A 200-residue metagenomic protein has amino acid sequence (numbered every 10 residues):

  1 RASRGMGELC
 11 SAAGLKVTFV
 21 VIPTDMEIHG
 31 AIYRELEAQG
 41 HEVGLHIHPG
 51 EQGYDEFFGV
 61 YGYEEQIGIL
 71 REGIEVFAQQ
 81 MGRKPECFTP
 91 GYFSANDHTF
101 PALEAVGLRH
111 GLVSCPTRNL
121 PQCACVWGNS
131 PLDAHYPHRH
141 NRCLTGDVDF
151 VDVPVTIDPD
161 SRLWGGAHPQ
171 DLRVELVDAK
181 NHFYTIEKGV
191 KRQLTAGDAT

Functional and structural regions predicted by a protein language model:
R1-E8: N-terminal regions that are enriched for targeting/export leaders and immediately downstream pro/stem segments
A13-N96, V148, I157-P159: Metal-dependent polysaccharide deacetylase catalytic core of the NodB/CE4 family, i.e., the active-site-bearing domain
P90-T200: Active-site-adjacent pocket scaffolds in enzyme catalytic domains
